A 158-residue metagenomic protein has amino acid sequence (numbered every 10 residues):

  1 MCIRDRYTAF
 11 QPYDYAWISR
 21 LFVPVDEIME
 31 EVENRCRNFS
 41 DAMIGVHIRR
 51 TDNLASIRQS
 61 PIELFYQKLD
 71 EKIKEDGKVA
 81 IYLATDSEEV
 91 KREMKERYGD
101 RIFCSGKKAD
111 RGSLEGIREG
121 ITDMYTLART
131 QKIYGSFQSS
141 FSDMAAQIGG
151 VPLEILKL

Functional and structural regions predicted by a protein language model:
M1-E75: Secretory-pathway luminal glycosyltransferase catalytic domains
H47-T51, I73-L114: Catalytic donor nucleotide-activated moiety binding site of glycosyltransferases and closely related
S56-R58, K91-E96, M144-Q147: A short acidic (Asp/Glu
R58, L83, G116-G120, Y134: Aromatic-acidic/polar surface patches that form glycan- and anion
E63, D100-T130: Donor nucleotide-activated moiety binding/catalytic core segment of transferases that use nucleotide-activated donors
G120-L158: A donor-sugar binding/catalytic signature common to diverse glycosyltransferases and related nucleotide-sugar
